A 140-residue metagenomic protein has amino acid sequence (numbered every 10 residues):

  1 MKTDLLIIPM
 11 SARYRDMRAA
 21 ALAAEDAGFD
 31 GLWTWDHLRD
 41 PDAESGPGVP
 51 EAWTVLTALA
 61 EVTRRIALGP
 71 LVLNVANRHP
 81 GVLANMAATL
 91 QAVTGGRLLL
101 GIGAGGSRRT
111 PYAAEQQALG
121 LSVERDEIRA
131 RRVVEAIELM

Functional and structural regions predicted by a protein language model:
M1-V62: N-terminal beta1-alpha1-beta2 module of alpha/beta enzyme domains
K2-A12, N77-M140: Flexible, glycine-rich active-site loops centered on histidine and acidic residues that chelate a metal or position
W33, A67, L99-G101: Conserved beta-strand positions in the central sheet of alpha/beta enzyme cores
D36, P70-V72, I102-G106: Glycine-rich, histidine-containing beta strand-loop boundary motifs that form or position
D40-P41, V75-N77: Short, small-residue-enriched loops and turns at beta-alpha junctions that line or gate enzyme active sites
E61-R64, G95: Residues at helix-coil transition
T63-L71: Conserved catalytic cysteine-centered active-site region of acyl-thioester-dependent Claisen-condensing enzymes
